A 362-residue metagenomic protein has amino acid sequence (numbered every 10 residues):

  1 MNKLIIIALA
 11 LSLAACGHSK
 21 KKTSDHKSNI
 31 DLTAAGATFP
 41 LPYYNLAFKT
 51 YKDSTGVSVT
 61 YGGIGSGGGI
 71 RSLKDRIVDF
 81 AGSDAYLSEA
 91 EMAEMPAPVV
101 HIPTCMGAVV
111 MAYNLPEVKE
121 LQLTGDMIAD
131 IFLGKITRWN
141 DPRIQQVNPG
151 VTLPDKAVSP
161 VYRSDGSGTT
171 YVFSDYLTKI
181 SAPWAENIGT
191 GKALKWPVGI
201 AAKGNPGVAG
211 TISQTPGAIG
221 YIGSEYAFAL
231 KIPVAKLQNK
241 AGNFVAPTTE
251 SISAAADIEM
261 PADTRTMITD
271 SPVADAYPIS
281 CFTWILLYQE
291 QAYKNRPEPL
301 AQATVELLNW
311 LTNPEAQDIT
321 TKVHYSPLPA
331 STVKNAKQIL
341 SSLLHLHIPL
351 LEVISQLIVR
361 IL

Functional and structural regions predicted by a protein language model:
M1-A8: Sec-dependent signal peptide recognition, specifically the positively charged N-region followed immediately by
S12-A15: C-terminal motif of bacterial Sec signal peptides marking the signal peptidase cleavage site
G17-L362: Flexible loop/hinge segments at secondary-structure junctions
